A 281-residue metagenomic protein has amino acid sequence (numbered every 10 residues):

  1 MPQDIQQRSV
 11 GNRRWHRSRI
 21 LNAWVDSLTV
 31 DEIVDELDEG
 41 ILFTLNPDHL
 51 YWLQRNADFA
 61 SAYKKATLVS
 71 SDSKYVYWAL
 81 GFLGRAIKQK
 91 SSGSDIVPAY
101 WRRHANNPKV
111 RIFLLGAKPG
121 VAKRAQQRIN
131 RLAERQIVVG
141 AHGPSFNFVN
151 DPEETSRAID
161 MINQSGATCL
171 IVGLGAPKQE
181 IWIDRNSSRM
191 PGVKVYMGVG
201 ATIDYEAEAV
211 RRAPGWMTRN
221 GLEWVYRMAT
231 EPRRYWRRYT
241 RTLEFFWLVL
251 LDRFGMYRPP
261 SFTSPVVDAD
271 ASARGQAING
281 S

Functional and structural regions predicted by a protein language model:
M1-V97: N-terminal nucleotide/polyanion-binding subdomain common to many enzyme families
E39, P108-V110, P191-V195: A short helix->loop->beta-strand "cap" motif at the edges of active sites that frequently abuts
N46-L50, L174-Q179, T202-I203: Short glycine-rich anion-binding loops that position phosphate/pyrophosphate groups of nucleotides and phosphorylated
Y75-L83, R212-A269: A transmembrane-helix-recognition feature enriched in membrane-embedded lipid enzymes and envelope glyco-/phospholipid
L80-G166: Conserved beta-alpha
Q126, E180-R189: Short Gly/Thr/Asp-enriched flexible loops that form oxyanion-binding sites at enzyme active sites
G143-V149, G192-T230: Short, flexible loop segments at boundaries between secondary-structure elements
I162, G166-A176: Proline-aspartate-enriched helix->loop->beta-strand connector
